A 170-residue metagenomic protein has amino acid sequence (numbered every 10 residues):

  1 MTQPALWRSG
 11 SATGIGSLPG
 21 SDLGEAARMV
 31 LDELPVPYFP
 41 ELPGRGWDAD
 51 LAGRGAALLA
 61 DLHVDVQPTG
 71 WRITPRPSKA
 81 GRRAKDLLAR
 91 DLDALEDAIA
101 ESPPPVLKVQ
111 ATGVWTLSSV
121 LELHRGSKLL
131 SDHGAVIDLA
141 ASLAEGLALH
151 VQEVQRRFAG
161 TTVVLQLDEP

Functional and structural regions predicted by a protein language model:
M1-D132: Alpha/beta catalytic barrel-like cores
L87, D91, L139-G146: Soluble or luminal CAZymes and related metallo-dependent hydrolases
A100-S102, A141-V164: Secondary-structure boundary elements
V109, L147, E169: Conserved, mostly hydrophobic/aromatic
K128-A144: Acidic, His- and aromatic-enriched active-site or binding-groove loops in soluble protein domains that engage sugars
